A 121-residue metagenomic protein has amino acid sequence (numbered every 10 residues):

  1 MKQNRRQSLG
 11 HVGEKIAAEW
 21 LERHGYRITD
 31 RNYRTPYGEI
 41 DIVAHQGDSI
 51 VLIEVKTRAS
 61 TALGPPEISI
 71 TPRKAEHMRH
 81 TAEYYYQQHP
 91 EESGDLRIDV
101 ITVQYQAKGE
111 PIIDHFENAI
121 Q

Functional and structural regions predicted by a protein language model:
M1-R31: Acidic-basic catalytic patches of nuclease active cores, encompassing PD-(D/E)XK and other metal-cofactor nuclease
L21, M78, I98: Residue-level signal for inorganic ion chemistry
Y26-R27, I50, D95: Hydrophobic "anchor" residues on beta-strands that sit immediately upstream of conserved functional sites
T35-G38: Short acidic/glycine-enriched loop/turn segments that link adjacent beta-strands
I40-A62, M78: Conserved catalytic cores of phosphodiester-cleaving nucleases, focusing on short active-site segments
A62-E92: Mid-chain, well-packed structural core segment of small domains
Q87-Q121: Domain-level recognition of nuclease-like catalytic cores that cleave nucleotide substrates
